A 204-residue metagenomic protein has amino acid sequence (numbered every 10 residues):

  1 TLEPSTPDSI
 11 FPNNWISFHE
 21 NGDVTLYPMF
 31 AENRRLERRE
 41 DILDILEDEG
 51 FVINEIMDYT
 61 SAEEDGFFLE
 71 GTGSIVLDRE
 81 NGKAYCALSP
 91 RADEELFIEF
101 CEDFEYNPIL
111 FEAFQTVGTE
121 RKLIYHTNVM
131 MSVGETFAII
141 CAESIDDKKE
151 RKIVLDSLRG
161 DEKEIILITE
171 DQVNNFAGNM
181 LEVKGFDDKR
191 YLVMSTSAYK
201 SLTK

Functional and structural regions predicted by a protein language model:
T1-K204: The feature marks the mature, well-folded catalytic cores of soluble enzymes
